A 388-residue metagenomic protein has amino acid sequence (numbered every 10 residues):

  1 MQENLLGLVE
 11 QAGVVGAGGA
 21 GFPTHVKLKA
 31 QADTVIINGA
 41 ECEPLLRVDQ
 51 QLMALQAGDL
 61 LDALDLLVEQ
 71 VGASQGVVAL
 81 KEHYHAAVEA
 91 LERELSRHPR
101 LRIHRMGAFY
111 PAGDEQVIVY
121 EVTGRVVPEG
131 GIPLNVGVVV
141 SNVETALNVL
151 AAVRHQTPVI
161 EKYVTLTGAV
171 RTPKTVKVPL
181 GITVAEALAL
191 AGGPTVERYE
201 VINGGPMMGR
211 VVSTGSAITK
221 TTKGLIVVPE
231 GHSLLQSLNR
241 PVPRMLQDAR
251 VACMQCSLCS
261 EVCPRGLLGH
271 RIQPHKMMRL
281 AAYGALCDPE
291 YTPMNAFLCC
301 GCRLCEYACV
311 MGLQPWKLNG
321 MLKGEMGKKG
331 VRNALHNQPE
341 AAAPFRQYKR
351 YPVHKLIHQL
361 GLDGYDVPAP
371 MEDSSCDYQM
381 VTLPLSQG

Functional and structural regions predicted by a protein language model:
G13-K29: Conserved phosphate/anionic-ligand binding catalytic regions in large, soluble enzymes, centered on
I37-D49, V170: Gly-rich Lys/Arg/Thr-decorated short loops/hinges at beta-loop-alpha junctions or inter-strand turns that position
A54-V71: Histidine-anchored nucleotide/phosphate-binding helix
V71-V78, T195-G204, C263, P289-T292 (+1 more regions): Flexible, glycine/charged-enriched surface loops at secondary-structure junctions
V77-V184, L190-E197, G205-P206: Hydrophobic alpha-helical positions that pack around
Y110-G137, T214-R244: Active-site loop ensemble at the mouth of alpha/beta enzyme cores that anchors a bound cofactor
V164-T165, A169, T195-P229: Ubiquitin-like/PB1-type beta-grasp interaction modules and other compact soluble beta-rich domains
V228-R250, S260, R265-Y348, D366-P384: Ferredoxin-type iron-sulfur electron-transfer modules in oxidoreductases and energy-metabolism complexes
